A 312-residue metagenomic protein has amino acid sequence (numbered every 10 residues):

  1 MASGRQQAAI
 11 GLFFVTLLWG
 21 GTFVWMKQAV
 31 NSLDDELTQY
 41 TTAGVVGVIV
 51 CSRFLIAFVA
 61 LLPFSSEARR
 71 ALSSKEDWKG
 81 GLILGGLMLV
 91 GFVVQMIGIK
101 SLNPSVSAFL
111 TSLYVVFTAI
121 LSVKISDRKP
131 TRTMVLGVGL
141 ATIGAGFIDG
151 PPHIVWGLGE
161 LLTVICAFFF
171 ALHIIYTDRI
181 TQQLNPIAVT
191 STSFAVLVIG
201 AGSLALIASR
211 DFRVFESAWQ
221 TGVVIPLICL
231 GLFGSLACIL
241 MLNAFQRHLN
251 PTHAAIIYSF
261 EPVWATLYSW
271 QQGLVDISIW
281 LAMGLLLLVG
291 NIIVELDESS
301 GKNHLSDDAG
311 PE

Functional and structural regions predicted by a protein language model:
M1-V48, G86, I154-R179, P311-E312: Glycine-/small-residue-enriched transmembrane alpha-helix faces in small-molecule transporters and effluxers
G4-A9, T42-G44, S73-D77, G150-F169 (+2 more regions): Juxtamembrane helix-entry segments on the extracytoplasmic side of multipass membrane proteins
F14-W25, L82-S101, L121, F147 (+4 more regions): Hydrophobic alpha-helical transmembrane segments of multi-pass membrane transport proteins, especially secondary
A29, I49, G98, K124-S126 (+5 more regions): Hydrophobic/aromatic residues within transmembrane alpha-helices of multi-pass small-molecule transporters
S32-V90, F117-T118, L140, F169-Y176 (+3 more regions): Transmembrane alpha-helices of multi-pass small-molecule transport proteins
V48-C51, L55, V94-R128, C166 (+1 more regions): Specific alpha-helical transmembrane segments that line the substrate/conduction pathway and gating interfaces
V50, F54, A145, G150 (+3 more regions): C-terminal-most transmembrane helix of multi-pass membrane proteins
A108-T111, K124-F147, W156-E160, H248 (+1 more regions): Loop-to-transmembrane alpha-helix entry segments
